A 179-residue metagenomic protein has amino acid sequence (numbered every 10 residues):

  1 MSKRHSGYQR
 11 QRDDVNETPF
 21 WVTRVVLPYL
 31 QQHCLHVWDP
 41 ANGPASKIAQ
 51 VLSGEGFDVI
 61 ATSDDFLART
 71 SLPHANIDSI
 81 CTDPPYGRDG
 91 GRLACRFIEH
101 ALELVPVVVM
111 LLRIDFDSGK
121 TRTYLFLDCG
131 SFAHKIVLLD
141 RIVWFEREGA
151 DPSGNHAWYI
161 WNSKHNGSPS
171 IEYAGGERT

Functional and structural regions predicted by a protein language model:
M1-T179: Class I S-adenosyl-L-methionine-dependent methyltransferase catalytic core
